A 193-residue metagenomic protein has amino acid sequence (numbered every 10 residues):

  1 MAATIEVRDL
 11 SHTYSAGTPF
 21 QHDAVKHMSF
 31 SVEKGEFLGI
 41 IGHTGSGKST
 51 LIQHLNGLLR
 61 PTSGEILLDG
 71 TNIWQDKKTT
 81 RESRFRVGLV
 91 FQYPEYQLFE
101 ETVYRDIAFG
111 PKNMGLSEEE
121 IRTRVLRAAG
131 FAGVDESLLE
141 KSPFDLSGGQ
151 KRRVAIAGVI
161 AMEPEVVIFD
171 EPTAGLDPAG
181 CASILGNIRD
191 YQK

Functional and structural regions predicted by a protein language model:
A16, E65-E82: ABC ATPase NBD Q-loop/coupling interface
I41-H43: The feature captures the beta-strand-to-loop junction immediately N-terminal to the Walker
N56: Helix-to-loop junction immediately C-terminal to a conserved catalytic motif
E119-S137: Conserved ABC ATPase "signature" region
S142-L146, Q150: Conserved ABC ATPase signature
E163: Conserved catalytic motifs of ABC-family nucleotide-binding domains
V167-D170: Catalytic Walker B motif of ABC-type/P-loop ATPase nucleotide-binding domains
